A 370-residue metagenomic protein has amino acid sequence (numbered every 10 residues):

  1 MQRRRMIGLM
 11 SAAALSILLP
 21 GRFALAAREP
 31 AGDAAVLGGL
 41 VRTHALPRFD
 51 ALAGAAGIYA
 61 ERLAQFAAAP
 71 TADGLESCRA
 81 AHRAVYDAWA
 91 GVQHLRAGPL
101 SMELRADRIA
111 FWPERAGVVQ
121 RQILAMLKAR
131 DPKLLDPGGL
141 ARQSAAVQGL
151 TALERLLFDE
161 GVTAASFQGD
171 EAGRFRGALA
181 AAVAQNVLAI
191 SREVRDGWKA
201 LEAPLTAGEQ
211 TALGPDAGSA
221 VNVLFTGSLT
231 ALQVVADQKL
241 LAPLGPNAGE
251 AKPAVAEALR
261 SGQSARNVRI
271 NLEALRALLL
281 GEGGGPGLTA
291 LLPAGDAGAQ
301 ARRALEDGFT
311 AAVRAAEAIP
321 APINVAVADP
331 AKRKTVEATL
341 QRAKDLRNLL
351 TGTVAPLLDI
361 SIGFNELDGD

Functional and structural regions predicted by a protein language model:
R5-A27: N-terminal export signals
E29-D370: Mature extracytoplasmic or organellar-lumen-exposed domains after removal of signal/transit peptides
